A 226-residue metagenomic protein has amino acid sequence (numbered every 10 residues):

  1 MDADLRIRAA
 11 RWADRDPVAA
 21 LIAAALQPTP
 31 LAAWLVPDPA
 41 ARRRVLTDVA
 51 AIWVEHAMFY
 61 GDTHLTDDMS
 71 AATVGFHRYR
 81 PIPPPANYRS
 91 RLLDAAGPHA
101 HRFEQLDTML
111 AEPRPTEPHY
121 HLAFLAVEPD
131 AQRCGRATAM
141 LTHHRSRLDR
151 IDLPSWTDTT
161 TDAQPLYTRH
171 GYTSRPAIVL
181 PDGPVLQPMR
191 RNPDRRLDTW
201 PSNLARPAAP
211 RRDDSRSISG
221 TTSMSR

Functional and structural regions predicted by a protein language model:
R6-A20, A24, P28: A short beta-loop-alpha structural element at the N-terminal edge of CoA-dependent acyl/N-acetyltransferase catalytic
T29-A51: Conserved GNAT-fold acetyl-CoA-binding loop/helix
E55-T73: Conserved beta-hairpin
L65, V74, P188-N192: Short, well-ordered beta-strand micro-motif
A72-Q132, L180-V185, T199, N203-A205: Conserved acyl-donor/pantetheine-binding loop and adjacent beta-alpha core of acyl/acetyltransferases and related
V127, R133-S146, R169: Conserved acetyl-CoA-binding loop-helix of GNAT-fold acetyltransferases
T138, R150-P154, T161-A177, P181-P184: Conserved active-site alpha-helix within GNAT-family acetyltransferase domains
R211-R226: Low-acidity, Ser/Thr- and Arg-rich intrinsically disordered low-complexity segments
